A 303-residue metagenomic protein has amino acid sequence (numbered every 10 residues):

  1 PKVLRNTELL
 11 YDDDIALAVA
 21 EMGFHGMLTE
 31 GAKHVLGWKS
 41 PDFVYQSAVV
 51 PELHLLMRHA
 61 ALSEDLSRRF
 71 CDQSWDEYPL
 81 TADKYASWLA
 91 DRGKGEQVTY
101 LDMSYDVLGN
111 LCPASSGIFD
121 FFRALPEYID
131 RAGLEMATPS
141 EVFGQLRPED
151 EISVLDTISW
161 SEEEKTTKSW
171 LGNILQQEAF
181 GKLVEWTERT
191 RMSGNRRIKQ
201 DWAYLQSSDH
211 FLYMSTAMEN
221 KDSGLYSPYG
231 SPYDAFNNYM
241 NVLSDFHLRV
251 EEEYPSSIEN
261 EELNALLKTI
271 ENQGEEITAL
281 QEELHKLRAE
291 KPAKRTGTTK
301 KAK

Functional and structural regions predicted by a protein language model:
P1-T7, L66-T81, G109-S116: The substrate-binding groove and active-site-proximal loops of carbohydrate-active enzymes, especially glycoside
V3, G26, V98-Y100: Residues at the N-termini of beta-strands
L4-Y11, S140-V142: Short, solvent-exposed turn/loop segments enriched in Gly/Ser/Thr/Pro and often Arg
R5-L9, T29-G31, M57-R58, D102-S104: Short His-Asn-centered micro-motif
D12-M22: Distinct, well-ordered alpha-helical segments
A20-P41, Q46-H54: Acidic, His- and aromatic-enriched active-site or binding-groove loops in soluble protein domains that engage sugars
T29-W38, L56-E77: Positively charged, amphipathic and often flexible ligand-engagement surfaces
F43-L53, M57-R58, D72-W75, S87-R295 (+1 more regions): Active-site and substrate-binding clefts of carbohydrate-active enzymes
